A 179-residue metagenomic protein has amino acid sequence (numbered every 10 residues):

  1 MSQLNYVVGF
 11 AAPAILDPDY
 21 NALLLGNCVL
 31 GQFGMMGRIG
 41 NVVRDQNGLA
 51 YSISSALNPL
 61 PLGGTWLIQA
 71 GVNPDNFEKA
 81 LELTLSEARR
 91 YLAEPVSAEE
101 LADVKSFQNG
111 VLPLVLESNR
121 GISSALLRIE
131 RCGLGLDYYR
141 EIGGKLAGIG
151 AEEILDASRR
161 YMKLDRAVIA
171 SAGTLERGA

Functional and structural regions predicted by a protein language model:
M1-M36: His/Glu-based metal-binding/catalytic segments typifying zinc-dependent metallopeptidases
N5-P13, G40-A93, A98-G148, R166-G173: M16 family metallopeptidases and their MPP-like homologs
P18-N21, N119-R120, A179: Short conserved micro-motifs at the rims of enzyme active sites and ligand-binding pockets
A151-A179: Proteolytic maturation boundary segments
